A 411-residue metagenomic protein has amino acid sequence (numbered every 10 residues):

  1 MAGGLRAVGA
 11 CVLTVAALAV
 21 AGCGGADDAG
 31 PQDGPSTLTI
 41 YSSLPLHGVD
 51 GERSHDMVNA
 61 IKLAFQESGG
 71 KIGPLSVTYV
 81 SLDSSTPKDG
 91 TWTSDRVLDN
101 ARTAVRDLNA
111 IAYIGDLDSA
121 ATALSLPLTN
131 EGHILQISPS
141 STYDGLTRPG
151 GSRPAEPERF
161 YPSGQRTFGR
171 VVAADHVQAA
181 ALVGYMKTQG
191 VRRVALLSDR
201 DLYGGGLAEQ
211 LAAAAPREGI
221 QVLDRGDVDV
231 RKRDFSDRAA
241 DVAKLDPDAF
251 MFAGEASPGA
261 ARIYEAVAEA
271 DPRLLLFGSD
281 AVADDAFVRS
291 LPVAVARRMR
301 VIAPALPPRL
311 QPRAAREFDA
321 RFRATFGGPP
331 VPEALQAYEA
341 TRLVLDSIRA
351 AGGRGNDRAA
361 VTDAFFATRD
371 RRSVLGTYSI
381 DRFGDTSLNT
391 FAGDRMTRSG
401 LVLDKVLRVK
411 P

Functional and structural regions predicted by a protein language model:
M1-V12: Bacterial N-terminal signal peptides that target proteins for export
A19-G22: C-terminal motif of bacterial Sec signal peptides marking the signal peptidase cleavage site
A26-P31, E52-D56, K71-A155, V228-F235 (+1 more regions): Beta-alpha junction/loop-to-helix N-cap segments that form part of ligand/metal-binding clefts
Q32-K62, S68, I72, L82-S94 (+4 more regions): Extracytoplasmic "Venus flytrap"
L46-V49, S84-K88, D118-A123, S141-L146 (+7 more regions): Solvent-exposed loop/turn segments at secondary-structure junctions within structured extracellular/periplasmic domains
A110-R225, L275-R297: Extracytoplasmic ligand/sensor domains, especially the bilobed periplasmic-binding protein
Y264-Y338, A351-G352, L401-K410: Extracellular/periplasmic periplasmic-binding protein-like sensory domains
R321-A334, L345-L403: Segments of small-molecule ligand-sensing domains
